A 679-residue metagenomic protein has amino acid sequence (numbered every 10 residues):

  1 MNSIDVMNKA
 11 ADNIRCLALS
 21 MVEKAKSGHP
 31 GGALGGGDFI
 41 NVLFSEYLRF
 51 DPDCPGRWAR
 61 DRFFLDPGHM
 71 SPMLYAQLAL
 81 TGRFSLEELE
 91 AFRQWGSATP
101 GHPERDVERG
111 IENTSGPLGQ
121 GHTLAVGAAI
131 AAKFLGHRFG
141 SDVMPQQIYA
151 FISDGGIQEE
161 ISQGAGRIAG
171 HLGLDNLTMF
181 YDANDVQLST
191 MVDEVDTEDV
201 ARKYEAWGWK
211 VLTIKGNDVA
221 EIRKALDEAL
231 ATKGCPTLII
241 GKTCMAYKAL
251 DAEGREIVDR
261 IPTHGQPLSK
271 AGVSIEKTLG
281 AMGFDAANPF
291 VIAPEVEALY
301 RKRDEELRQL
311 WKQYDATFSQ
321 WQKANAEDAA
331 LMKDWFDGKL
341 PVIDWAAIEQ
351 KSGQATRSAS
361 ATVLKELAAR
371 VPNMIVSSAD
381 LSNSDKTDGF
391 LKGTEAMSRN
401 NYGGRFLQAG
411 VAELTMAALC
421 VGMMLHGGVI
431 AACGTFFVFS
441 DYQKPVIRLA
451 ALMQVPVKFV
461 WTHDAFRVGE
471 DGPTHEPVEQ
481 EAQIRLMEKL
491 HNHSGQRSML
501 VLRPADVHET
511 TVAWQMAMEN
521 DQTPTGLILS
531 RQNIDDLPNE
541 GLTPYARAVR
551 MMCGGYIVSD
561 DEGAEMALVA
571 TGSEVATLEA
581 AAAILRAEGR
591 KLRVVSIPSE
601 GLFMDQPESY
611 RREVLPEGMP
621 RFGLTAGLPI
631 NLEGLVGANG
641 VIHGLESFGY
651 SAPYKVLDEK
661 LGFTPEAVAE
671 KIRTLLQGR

Functional and structural regions predicted by a protein language model:
M1-L34, I152, G156, T178 (+7 more regions): Conserved acidic/glycine
M1-Q146, E297-A298, K302-I528, Q532-D535 (+2 more regions): Thiamine diphosphate
Q94-D106, L124, I130, F134-P145 (+5 more regions): Thiamine diphosphate
G127, Q146-E159: DG-centered beta-turn motif at the end of beta-strands
I157-G166, T511: Acidic/histidine-rich catalytic neighborhood of metal-dependent amide-processing enzymes
